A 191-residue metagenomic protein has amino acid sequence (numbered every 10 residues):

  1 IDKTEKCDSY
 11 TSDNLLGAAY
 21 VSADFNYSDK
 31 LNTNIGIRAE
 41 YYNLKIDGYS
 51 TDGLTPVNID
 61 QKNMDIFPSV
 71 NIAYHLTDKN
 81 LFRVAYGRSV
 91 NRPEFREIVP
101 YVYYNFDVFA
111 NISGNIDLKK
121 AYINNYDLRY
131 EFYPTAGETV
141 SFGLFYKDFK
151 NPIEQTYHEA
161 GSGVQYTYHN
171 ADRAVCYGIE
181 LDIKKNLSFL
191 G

Functional and structural regions predicted by a protein language model:
I1-T77, Y103: Signature of Gram-negative outer-membrane beta-barrel scaffolds
D2-K3, C7-Y10, N115, K119 (+1 more regions): Outer membrane beta-barrel strand-and-loop segments of large Gram-negative receptors, especially TonB-dependent
S9-T11, Y41-Y49, D60-K62, V90-R96 (+4 more regions): Gram-negative outer-membrane beta-barrel proteins
D13-G17, K62-I66, Y122-Y126, R173-I179: Residues that define the transmembrane beta-barrel architecture of outer-membrane proteins
A19-F25, L31-A39, P68-L76, N80-R88 (+3 more regions): Membrane-embedded beta-strands that build the outer-membrane beta-barrel scaffold
N43, D78-N125, L144-Y166: Surface-exposed extracellular loop regions of Gram-negative outer-membrane beta-barrel proteins, predominantly
I59, I112, H169: A short acidic, glycine-rich active-site loop that binds or catalyzes chemistry on phosphate/adenosine moieties
